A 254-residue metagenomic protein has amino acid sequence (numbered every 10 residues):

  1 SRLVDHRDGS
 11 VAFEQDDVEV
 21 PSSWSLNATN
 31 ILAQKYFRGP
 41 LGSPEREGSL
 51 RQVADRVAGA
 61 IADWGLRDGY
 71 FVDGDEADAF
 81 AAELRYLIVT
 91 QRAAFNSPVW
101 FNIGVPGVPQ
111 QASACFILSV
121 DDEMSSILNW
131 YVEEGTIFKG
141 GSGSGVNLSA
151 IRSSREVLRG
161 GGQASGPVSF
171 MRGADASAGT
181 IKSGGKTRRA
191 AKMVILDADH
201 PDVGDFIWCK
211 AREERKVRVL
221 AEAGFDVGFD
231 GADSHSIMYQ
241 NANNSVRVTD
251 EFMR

Functional and structural regions predicted by a protein language model:
S1-R254: Extended catalytic cores of very large enzyme megasubunits
